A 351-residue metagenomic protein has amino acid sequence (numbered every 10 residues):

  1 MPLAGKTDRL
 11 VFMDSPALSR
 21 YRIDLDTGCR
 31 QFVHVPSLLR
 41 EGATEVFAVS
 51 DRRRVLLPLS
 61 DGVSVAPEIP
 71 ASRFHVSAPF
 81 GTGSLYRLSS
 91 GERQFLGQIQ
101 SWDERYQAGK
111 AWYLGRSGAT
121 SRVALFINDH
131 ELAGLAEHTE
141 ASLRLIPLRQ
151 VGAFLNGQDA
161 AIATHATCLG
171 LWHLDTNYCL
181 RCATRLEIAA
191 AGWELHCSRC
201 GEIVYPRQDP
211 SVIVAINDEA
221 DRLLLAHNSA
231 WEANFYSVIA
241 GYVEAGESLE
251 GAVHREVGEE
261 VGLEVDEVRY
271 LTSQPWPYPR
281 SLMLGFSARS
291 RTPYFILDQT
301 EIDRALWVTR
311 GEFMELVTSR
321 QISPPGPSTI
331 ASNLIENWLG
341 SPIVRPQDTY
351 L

Functional and structural regions predicted by a protein language model:
M1-T176, E187, W231-Y236, D298-L351: Nudix hydrolase/Nudix homology domain
N177, L195-S237, Y242, E264-V265 (+1 more regions): N-terminal strand-loop-strand
T184-E187, Y205: Short functional micro-motifs and their immediate structural scaffolds
I188-W193: Short linker/helix segments within small regulatory modules
S237-T272, F286, T292-Y294: The catalytic Nudix box helix
Y278-L284: A short, glycine/Asx- and small/polar-enriched loop/turn that sits immediately N-terminal to a beta-strand
G285-R289, L306-T309: Short, well-ordered beta-strand micro-motif
